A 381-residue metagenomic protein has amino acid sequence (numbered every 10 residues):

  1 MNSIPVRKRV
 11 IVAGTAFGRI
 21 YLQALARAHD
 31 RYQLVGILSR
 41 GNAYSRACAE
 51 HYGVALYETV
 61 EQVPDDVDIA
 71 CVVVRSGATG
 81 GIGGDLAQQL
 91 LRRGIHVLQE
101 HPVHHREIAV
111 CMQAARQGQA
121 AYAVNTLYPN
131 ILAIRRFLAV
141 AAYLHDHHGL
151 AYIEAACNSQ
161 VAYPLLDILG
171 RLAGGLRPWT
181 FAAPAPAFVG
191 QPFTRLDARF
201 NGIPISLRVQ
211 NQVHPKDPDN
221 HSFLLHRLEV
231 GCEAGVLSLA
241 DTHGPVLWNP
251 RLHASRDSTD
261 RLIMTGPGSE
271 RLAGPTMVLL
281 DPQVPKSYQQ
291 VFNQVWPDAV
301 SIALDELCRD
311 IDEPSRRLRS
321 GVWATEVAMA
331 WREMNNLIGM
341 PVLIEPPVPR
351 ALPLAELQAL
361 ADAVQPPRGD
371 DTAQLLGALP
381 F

Functional and structural regions predicted by a protein language model:
M1-Y52: N-terminal Rossmann-like dinucleotide-binding module
N2-S3, A49, I69-C71, N293-F381: C-terminal helix-rich "cap/oligomerization" subdomain common to oxidoreductases
I11-A13, L38, V73, N125 (+1 more regions): Short hydrophobic segments within beta-strands
L34, L56, V97, A121-Y122: Hydrophobic beta-strand scaffold residues
Y52-A114: Beta-loop-alpha module in the N-terminal Rossmann-like domain of NAD(P)-dependent dehydrogenases, especially those
L98, V103-I168: A contiguous active-site-proximal alpha/beta segment in oxidoreductase catalytic domains
L150-A234, S238-P245, A254, A355: Rossmann-like dinucleotide-binding domain that binds NAD(P)(H)
V236-R319, I344, Q374-F381: C-terminal glycine/acidic-rich active-site capping loop/insertion
